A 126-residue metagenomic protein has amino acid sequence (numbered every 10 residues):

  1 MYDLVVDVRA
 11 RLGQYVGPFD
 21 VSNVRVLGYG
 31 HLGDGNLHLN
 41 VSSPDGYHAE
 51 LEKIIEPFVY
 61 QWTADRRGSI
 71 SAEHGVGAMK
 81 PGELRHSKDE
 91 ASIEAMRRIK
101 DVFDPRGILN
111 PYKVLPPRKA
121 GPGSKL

Functional and structural regions predicted by a protein language model:
M1-L126: Conserved glycine-rich FAD pyrophosphate-binding loop
